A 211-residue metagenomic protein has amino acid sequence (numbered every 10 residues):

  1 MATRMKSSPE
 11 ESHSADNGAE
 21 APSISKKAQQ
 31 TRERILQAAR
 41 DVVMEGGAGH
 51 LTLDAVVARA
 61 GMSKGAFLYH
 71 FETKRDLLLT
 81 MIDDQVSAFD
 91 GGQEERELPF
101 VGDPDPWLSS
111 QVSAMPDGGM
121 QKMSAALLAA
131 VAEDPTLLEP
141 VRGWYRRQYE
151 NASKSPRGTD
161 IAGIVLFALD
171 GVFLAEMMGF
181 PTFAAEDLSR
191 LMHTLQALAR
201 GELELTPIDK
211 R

Functional and structural regions predicted by a protein language model:
M1-Q30, L205-R211: N-terminal intrinsically disordered/low-complexity leader segments
P22-Q30, G46, E72, D76 (+3 more regions): Residues at secondary-structure transition points
A28-V42, V56, M81, Q85 (+1 more regions): Generic hydrophobic, amphipathic alpha-helix propensity
R34, V42-D76: Helix-turn-helix
A38-G46, G92, A168-A175: Solvent-exposed, amphipathic alpha-helical segments
S87-A125, M192: Hydrophobic alpha-helical connector segments
Q111-V112, S124-V131, V165-L169: Short alpha-helical scaffolding segments that buttress acidic/His motifs in well-ordered protein cores
P135-R142, R146-R211: Hydrophobic/aromatic-rich alpha-helical bundle segments in the mid-to-C-terminal region
